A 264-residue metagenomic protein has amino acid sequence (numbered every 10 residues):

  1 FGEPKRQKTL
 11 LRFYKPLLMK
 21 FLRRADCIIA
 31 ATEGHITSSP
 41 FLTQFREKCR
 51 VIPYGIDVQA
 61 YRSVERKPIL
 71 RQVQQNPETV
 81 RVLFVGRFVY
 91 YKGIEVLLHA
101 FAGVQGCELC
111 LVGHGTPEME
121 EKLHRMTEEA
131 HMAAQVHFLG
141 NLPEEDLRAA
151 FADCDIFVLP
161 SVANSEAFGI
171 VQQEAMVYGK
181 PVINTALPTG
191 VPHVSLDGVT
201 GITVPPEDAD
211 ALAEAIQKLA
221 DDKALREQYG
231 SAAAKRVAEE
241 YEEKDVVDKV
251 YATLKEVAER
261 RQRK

Functional and structural regions predicted by a protein language model:
G2-K20: Nucleotide-sugar donor phosphate/pyrophosphate-binding loop at the beta->alpha transition of glycosyltransferases
L22, N141-L142, A149-C154: Short alpha-helical donor nucleotide-sugar binding micro-motif in glycosyltransferases
R23-A60: A short, active-site helix/loop in glycosyltransferases that binds the activated sugar's phosphate group
I56, V85, E108-H124, G140: Glycosyltransferase donor-sugar binding loop
V80, F84-G103, E118-K122, D210-A211 (+2 more regions): A conserved mid-protein helix/loop that constitutes part of the nucleotide-sugar donor-binding site
Q135, A152-A167, K180: Acidic donor-binding loop of glycosyltransferase active sites
V177-T185: Short hydrophobic beta-strand element within catalytic cores of glycosyltransferases and related nucleotide-activated
D197-G198, I202-A209, Q217-A224: Conserved acidic donor-binding segment of nucleotide-sugar-dependent glycosyltransferases
